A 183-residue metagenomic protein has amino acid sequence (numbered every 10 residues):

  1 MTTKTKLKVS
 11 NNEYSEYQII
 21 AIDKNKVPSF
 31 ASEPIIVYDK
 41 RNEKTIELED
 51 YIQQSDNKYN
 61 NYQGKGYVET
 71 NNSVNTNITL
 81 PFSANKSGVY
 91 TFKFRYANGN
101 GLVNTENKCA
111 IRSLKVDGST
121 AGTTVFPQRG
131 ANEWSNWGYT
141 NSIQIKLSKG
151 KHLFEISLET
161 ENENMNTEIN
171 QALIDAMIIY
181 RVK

Functional and structural regions predicted by a protein language model:
M1, P28-F30, S119-T124: Surface-exposed loop/edge segments in extracytoplasmic proteins
T3-L7, T140-N141: Short S/T/G- and acidic-enriched coil/turn segments that sit immediately N-terminal to beta-strands in beta-sandwich
T3-T5, S29, E47: A diffuse structural propensity rather than consistent per-protein peaks
K4, N12, Y17, A31-P34 (+2 more regions): Serine/proline-rich low-complexity intrinsically disordered segments, especially terminal tails, linkers
T5-L7, N25, N72, G150: N-terminal cationic leader/targeting segments used for protein routing and processing
V9-V27: Beta-strand-rich modules
K24-K40: Extracellular fibronectin type III
V37-K183: Extracytoplasmic
